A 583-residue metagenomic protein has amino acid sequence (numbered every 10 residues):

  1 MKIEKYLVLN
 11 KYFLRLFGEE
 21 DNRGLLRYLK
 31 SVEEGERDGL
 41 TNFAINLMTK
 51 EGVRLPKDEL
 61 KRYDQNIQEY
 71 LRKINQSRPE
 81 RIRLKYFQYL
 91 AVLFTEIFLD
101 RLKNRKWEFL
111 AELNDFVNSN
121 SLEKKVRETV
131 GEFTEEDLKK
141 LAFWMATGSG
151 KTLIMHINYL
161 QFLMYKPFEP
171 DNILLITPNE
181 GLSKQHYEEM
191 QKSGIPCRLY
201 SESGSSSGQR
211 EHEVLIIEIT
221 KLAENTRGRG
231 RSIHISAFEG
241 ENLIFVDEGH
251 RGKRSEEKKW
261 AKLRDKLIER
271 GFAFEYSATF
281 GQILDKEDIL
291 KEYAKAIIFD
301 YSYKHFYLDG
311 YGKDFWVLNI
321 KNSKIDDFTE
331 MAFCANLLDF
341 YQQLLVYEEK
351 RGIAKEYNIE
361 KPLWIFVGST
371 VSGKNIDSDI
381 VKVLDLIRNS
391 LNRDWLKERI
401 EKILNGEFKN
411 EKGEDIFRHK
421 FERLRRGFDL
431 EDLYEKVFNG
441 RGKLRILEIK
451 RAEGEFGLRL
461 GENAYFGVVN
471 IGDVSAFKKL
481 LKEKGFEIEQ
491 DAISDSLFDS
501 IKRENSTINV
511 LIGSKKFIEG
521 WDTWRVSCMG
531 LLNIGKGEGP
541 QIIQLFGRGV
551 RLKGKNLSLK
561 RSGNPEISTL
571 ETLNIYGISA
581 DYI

Functional and structural regions predicted by a protein language model:
M1-Q88, V92, A296-Y301: N-terminal accessory segments
T49-W144: Conserved pre-motif I regulatory segment
R81, F133-T134, A146-S149, L199 (+2 more regions): Conserved C-terminal RecA-like helicase domain
F94-L99, S149-F168: Walker A/P-loop NTP-binding motif
D115-S119, M155-M164, K184, E188 (+5 more regions): Signature of the SF2 helicase/ATPase Hel1-core->accessory helical subdomain module
F133-E136, K166-F168, G208-H212, G228-L243 (+4 more regions): Short basic/glycine-enriched coil/helix segment immediately N-terminal to the Walker B
L153-I154, F168-G194, V371: Conserved Walker A/P-loop ATP-binding site and its immediately adjacent core in helicase/helicase-like ATPase domains
Q191-R227: Inter-Walker segment of RecA-like/P-loop motor cores
